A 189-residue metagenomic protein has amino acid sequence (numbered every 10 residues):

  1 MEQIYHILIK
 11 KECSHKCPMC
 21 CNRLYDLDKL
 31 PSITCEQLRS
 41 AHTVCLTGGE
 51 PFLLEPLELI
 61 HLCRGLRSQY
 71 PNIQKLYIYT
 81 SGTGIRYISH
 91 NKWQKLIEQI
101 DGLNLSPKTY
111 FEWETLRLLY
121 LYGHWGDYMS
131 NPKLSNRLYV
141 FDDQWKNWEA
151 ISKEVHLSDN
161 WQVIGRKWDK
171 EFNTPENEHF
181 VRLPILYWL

Functional and structural regions predicted by a protein language model:
M1-P31: Canonical Radical SAM [4Fe-4S] cluster-binding loop centered on the CxxxCxxC motif and its immediate flanking residues
Q3-I7, V44-L46, L76-I78, L103-L105 (+3 more regions): Hydrophobic faces of well-ordered beta-strands that scaffold small-molecule active sites in alpha/beta enzyme cores
C21-D28, A41-L54, Y70-Y87, E98-L121 (+1 more regions): Core AdoMet radical
T34-R39, K92-E98, Y122-N131: Acidic (Asp/Glu)-rich catalytic clusters
C35-T43, E55-C63: Short, surface-exposed acidic-centric catalytic microdomains
L57-I60, I85-K95: Distinct, well-ordered alpha-helical segments
I60-N72, G123-S130: Surface-exposed amphipathic alpha-helices with a cationic face
G123-L189: Auxiliary Fe-S-binding modules of radical SAM enzymes
